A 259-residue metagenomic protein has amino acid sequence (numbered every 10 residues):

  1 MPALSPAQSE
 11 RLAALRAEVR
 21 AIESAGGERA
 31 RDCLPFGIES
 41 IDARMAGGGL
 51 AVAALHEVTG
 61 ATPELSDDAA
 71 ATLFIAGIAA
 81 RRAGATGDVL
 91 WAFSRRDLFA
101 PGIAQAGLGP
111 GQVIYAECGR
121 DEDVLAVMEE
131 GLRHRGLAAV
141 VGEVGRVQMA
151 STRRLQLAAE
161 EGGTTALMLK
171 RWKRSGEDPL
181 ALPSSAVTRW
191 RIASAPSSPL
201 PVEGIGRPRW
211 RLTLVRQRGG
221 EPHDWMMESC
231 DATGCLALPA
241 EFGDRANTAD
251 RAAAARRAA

Functional and structural regions predicted by a protein language model:
M1-W91, R95, Q105, P110 (+2 more regions): Detector for small/aliphatic-rich hydrophobic stretches
M45-G48, I103-A104, E129-E130, L180: Short, flexible, glycine/charge-rich loop motifs used to bind or transfer phosphoryl groups or to couple energy/partner
L55-E57, Y115, R189: Conserved beta-strand scaffold positions in the cores of enzyme catalytic domains, especially in NTP/NDP-utilizing
A69, A100, V124, S151 (+2 more regions): Generic domain-boundary/flexible-linker signal
G84-R153, L157-G162, R171-W172: Conserved nucleotide-cofactor-binding alpha/beta core module
K170-T233, A237-D244: Phosphate-binding/switch region of NTP-binding enzymes
